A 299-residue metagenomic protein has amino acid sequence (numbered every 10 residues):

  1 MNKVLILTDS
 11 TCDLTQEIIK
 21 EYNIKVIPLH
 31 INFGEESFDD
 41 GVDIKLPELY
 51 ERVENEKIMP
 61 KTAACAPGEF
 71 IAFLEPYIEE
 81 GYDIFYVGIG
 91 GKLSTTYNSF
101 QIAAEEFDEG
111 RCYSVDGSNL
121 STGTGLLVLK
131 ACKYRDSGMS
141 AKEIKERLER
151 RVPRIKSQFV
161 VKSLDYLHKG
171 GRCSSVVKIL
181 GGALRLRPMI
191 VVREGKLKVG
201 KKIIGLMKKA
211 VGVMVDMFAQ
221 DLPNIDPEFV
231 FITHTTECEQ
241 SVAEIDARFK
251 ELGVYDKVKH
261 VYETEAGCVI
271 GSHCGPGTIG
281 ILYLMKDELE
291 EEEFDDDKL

Functional and structural regions predicted by a protein language model:
K3-L5, T11-K25, H30, E36 (+3 more regions): Mixed-charge interfacial surface used for oligomerization/domain docking and macromolecular partner engagement
S37-E109: Class I S-adenosyl-L-methionine
Y82-I84, S114-G117: Short, flexible active-site-proximal loops enriched in glycine and acidic residues
